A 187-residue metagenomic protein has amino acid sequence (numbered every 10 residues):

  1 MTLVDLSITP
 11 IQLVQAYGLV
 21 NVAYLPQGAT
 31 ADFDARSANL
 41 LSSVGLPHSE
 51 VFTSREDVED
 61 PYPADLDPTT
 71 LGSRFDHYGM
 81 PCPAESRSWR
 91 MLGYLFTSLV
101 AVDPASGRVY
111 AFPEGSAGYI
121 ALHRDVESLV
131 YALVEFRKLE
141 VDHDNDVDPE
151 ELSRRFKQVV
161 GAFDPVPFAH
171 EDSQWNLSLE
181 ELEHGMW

Functional and structural regions predicted by a protein language model:
M1-A101, A162-W187: A surface-exposed partner-binding patch
M1-D5, V109, V141, L152-S153: Membrane topogenic helices and adjacent juxtamembrane segments
T53, Y62-L66, A117, V134 (+1 more regions): Short alpha-helical interface elements
Y78-P81, E85, A132-V141, F156: Charged, low-complexity, helix-prone segments enriched in Lys/Glu/Asp/Gln
L99-V100, G107-Y110: Hydrophobic residues embedded in beta-strands of well-ordered beta-sheets
P104-A105, E114: Surface loops and adjacent helix of pleckstrin homology
Y110-V147: Compact, glycine/acidic-enriched structural inserts
D142-F163: Hydrophobic alpha-helical interaction segments
